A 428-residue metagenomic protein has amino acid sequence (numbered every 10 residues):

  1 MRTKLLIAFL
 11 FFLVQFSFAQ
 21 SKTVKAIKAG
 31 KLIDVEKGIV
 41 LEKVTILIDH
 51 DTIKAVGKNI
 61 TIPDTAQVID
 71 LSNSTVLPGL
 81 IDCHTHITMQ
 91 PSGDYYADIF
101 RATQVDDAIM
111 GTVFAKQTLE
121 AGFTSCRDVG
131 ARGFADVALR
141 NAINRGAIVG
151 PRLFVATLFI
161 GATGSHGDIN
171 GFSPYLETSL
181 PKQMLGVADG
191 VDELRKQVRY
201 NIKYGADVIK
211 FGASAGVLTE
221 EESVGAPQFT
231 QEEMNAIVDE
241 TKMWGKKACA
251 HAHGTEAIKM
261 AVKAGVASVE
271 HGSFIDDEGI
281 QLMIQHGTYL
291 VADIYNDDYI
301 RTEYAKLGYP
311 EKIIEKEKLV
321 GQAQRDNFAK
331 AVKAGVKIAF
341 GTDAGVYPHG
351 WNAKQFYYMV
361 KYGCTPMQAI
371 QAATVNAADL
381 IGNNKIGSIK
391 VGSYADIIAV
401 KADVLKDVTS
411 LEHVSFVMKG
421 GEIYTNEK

Functional and structural regions predicted by a protein language model:
M1-T23: Bacterial Sec-dependent N-terminal signal peptides
T23, L32, K37-L77: Histidine-rich, glycine-flanked metal-binding segment
T75-A147, T163-G167, E232, E256 (+1 more regions): Metal-associated gating/positioning segment near the N- to mid-region
I87-D106, T163-K182, V217-Q231, Y289-G321: Active-site gating loops and adjacent loop-to-helix segments of metal-dependent hydrolytic enzymes
P91-Y95, H166-G167, T219-E221, I258-A264 (+5 more regions): Histidine/acidic-residue-rich catalytic or RNA/ligand-binding cores of hydrolases and nuclease-related proteins
I99, M243, K247, E311-K312 (+1 more regions): His/Asp/Glu-enriched, well-ordered alpha-helical/loop segment that forms or immediately abuts the divalent-metal
A138, E193-Y289, L319-I338: Histidine/acidic residue-rich metal-binding segments in metalloenzymes
A373-V375, V391-K428: C-terminal cap of metal-dependent C-N hydrolases
